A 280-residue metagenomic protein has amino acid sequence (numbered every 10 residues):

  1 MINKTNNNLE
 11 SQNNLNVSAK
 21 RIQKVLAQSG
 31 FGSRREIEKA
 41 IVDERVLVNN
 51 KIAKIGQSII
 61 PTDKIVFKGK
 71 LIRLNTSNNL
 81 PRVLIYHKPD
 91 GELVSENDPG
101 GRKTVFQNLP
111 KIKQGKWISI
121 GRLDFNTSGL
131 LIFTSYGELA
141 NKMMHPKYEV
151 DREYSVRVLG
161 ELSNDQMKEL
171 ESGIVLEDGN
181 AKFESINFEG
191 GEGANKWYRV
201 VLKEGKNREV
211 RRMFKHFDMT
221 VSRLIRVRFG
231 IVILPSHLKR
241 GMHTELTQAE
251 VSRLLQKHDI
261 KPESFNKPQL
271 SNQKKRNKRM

Functional and structural regions predicted by a protein language model:
I2-M280: Basic, flexible Lys/Arg- and Gly-enriched helix-loop patches that mediate nucleic-acid binding at interfaces with rRNA
